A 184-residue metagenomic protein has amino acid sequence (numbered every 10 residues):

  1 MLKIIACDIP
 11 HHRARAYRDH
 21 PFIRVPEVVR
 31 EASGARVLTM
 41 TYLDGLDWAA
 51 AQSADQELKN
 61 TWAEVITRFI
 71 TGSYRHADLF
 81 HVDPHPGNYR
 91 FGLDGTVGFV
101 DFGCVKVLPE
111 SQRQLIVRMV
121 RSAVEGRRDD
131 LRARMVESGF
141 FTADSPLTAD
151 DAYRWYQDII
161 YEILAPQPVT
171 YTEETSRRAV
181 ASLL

Functional and structural regions predicted by a protein language model:
M1-A49, V65, A77: Conserved ATP-binding subdomain of kinase catalytic cores across diverse folds
R13-H20, A54-V82: Conserved kinase catalytic-core helix
G34, L43-V65, G92-L184: Helix-rich C-lobe and terminal helical cap/extension of kinase-like folds
V37, L79-H81, V97: Hydrophobic "anchor" residues on beta-strands that sit immediately upstream of conserved functional sites
T41, Y74, D83, F99: Short glycine- and Lys/Arg-enriched binding-loop motifs that mark or flank ligand-binding interfaces
G87-F91: Hydrophobic residue at the +6 position relative to the catalytic HRD Asp in the kinase catalytic loop
